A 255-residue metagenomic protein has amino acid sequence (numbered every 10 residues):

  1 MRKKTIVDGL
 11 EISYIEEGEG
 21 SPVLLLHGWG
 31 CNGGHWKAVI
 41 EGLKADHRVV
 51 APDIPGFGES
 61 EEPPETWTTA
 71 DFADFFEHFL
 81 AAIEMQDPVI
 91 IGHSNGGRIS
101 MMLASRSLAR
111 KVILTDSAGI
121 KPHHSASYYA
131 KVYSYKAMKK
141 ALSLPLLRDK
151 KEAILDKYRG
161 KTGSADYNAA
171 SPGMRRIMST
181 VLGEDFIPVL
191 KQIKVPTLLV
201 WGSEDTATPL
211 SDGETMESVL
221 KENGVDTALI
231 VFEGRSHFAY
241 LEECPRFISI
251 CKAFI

Functional and structural regions predicted by a protein language model:
M1-V23, K44-H47, M85-Q86, R110 (+3 more regions): Alpha/beta-hydrolase fold catalytic core
V7, S13-I15, A51-I91, S249: Active-site loop/oxyanion-hole signature of alpha/beta-hydrolase fold enzymes
L10-E59: Conserved HGGG/HGGXW glycine-rich cap/lid loop of the alpha/beta-hydrolase fold
R98-S105, A109-S143: Flexible "cap/lid" loop of the alpha/beta hydrolase fold
L114, S125, K140-V195: Conserved alpha/beta-hydrolase catalytic His-Asp/Glu region
I193, L199-W201, D205: Short beta-strand/loop motif that positions the catalytic acidic residue of the alpha/beta-hydrolase fold
V195, P209-V219: Short alpha-helix in the alpha/beta-hydrolase fold that links the catalytic acid
R235-C244, I248: Catalytic histidine-centered segment of alpha/beta-hydrolase-like enzymes
